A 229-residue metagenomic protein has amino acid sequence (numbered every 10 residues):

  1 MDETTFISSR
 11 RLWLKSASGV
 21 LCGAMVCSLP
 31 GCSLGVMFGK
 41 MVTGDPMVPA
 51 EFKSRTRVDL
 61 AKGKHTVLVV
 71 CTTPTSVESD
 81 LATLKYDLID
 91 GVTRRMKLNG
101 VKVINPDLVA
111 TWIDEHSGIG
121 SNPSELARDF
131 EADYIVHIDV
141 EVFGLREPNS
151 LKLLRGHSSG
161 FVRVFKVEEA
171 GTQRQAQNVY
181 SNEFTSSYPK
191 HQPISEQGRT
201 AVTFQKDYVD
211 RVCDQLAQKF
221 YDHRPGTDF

Functional and structural regions predicted by a protein language model:
M1-S28: N-terminal secretory signal peptides
S16, C32-M47, Y86-D90, R95-N99: Domain-start "cap" segments at the beginnings of catalytic or binding domains
C32-K64, L154-H157, R163-F229: C-terminal/domain-edge helix-coil "capping" segments
G63-T66, V70-H137, T172-A176, K206-R224: N-terminal segment of the mature soluble domain
T83-L84, L151-L153: Short, glycine/charged-enriched secondary-structure capping and boundary segments
Y134-V140, G156-G160: A short hydrophobic beta-strand element
V140-F143, F165-V167: Beta-hairpin (beta-strand-turn-beta-strand) motif
L145-S150: Extracytoplasmic/secreted cell-surface and envelope-processing proteins
